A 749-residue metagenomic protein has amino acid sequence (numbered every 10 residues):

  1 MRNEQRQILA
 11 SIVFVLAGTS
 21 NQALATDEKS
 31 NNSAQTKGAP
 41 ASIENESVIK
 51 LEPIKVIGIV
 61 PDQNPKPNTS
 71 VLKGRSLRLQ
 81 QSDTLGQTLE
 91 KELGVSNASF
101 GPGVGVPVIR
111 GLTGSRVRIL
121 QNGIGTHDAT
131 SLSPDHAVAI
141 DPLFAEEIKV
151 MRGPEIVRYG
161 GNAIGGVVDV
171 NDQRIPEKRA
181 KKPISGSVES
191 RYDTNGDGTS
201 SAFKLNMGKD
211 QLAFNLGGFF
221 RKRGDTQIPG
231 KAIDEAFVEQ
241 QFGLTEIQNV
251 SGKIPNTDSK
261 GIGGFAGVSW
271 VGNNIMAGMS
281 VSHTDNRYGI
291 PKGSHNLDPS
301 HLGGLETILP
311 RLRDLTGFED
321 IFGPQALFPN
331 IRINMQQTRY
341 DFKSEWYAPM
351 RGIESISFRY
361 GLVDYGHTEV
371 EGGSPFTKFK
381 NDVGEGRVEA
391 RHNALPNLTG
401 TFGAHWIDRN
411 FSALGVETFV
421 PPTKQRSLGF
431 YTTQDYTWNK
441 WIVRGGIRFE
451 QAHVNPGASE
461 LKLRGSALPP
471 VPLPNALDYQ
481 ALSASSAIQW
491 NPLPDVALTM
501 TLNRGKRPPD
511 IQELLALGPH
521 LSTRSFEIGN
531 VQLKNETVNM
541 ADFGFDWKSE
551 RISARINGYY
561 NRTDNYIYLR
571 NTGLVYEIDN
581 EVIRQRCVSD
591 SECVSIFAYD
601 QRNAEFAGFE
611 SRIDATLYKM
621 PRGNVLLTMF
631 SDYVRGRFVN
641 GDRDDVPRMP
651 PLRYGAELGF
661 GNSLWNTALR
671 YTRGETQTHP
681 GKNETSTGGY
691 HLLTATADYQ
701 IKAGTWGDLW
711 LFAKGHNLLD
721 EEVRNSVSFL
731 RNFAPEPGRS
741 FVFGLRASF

Functional and structural regions predicted by a protein language model:
E28-N31, K37-K181, D197, E513 (+1 more regions): Acidic, small-polar-rich N-terminal luminal/periplasmic segments of exported/outer-membrane proteins
F144-E147, R152, V157-V238, T257-G264: Outer-membrane beta-barrel translocator/receptor signature
T194-K222, D234-K292, L297, R332-A348 (+5 more regions): Transmembrane beta-barrel wall of Gram-negative outer-membrane proteins
P229, K506, R562-N565, L569 (+3 more regions): C-terminal beta-signal and adjacent terminal beta-strands/loops of Gram-negative outer-membrane beta-barrel proteins
S251, N397-A497, P508, P519-L521: Signature of Gram-negative outer-membrane beta-barrel scaffolds
P255-T257, M276-S355, L362-V383, F411 (+2 more regions): Flexible loop and strand-edge segments within Gram-negative outer membrane beta-barrel domains
L327-D341, P349, V471-N491, D495 (+6 more regions): Outer-membrane beta-barrel signature, preferentially recognizing the C-terminal barrel domain of Gram-negative
L398-G400, V443, Y559-T563, I567 (+2 more regions): Gram-negative outer-membrane beta-barrel transporters
